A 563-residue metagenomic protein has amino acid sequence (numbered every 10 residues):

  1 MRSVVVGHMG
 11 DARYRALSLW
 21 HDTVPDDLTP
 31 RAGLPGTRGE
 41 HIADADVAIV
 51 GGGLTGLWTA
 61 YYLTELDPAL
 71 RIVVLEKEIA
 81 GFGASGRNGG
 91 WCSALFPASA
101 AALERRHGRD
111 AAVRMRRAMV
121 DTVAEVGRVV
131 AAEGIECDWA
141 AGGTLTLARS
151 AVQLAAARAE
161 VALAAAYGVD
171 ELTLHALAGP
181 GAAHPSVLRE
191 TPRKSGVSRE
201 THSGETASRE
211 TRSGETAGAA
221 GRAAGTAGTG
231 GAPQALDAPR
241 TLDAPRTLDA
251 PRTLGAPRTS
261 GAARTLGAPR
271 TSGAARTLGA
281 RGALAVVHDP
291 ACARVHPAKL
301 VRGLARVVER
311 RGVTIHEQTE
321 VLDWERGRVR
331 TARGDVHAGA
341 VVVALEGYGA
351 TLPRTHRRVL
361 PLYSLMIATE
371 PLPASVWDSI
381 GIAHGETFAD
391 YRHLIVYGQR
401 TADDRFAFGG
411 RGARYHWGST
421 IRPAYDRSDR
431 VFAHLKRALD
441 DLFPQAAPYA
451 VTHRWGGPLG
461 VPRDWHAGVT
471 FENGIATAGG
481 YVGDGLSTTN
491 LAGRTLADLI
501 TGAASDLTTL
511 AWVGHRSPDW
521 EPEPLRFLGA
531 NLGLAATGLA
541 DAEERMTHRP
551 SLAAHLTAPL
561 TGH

Functional and structural regions predicted by a protein language model:
M1-V47, E65-L66, L70-R71: Extreme N-terminal leader/targeting segments of oxidoreductases
G36, E136-T146, A178-R193, R270-G303: Helix-loop-beta segment of a Rossmann-like dinucleotide-binding subdomain
T64-R87: Glycine-rich FAD pyrophosphate-binding loop
L95-G179, T226-T229, A235-A244, A250 (+2 more regions): Dinucleotide-binding Rossmann-like beta1-alpha1 core, especially the glycine-rich loop that anchors the ADP
D110, R114-V123, A148-A156, V287-R306 (+2 more regions): Short beta-strand to alpha-helix junction loop
E133-A140, V321-D323, D335-S375, S379-N473 (+1 more regions): Active-site substrate-recognition segment that forms the wall of the catalytic cavity or substrate channel
A162-A165, R281-G339: Helical element adjacent to the flavin cofactor pocket in flavoenzyme catalytic cores
N490-T509: Internal hydrophobic alpha-helix adjacent to the cofactor/substrate pocket in enzyme cavities
